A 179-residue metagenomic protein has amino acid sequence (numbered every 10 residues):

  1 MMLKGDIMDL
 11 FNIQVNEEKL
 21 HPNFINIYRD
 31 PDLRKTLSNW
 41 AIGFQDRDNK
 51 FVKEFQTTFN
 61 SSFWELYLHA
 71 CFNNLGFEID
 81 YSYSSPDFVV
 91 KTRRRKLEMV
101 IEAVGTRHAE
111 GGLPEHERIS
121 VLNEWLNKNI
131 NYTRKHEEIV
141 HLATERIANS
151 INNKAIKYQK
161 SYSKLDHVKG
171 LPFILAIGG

Functional and structural regions predicted by a protein language model:
M2-F59: Interdomain/boundary linker segments immediately adjacent to catalytic/signaling cores
K53, S62-F63, H69-C71: Nucleic acid-processing catalytic cores of prokaryotic defense/repair systems
N60-F63, Y83: Short amphipathic alpha-helical interaction segments
H69-K91: A short acidic/basic microdomain associated with nuclease active sites
F72, F88-V90, L97-G105: Conserved catalytic cores of phosphodiester-cleaving nucleases, focusing on short active-site segments
D80-Y81, V89, V100, I174-G178: A structural signal for short, well-ordered beta-strand segments and their strand-loop junctions that often border
R107-G179: Metal-dependent nuclease catalytic core centered on acidic motifs
